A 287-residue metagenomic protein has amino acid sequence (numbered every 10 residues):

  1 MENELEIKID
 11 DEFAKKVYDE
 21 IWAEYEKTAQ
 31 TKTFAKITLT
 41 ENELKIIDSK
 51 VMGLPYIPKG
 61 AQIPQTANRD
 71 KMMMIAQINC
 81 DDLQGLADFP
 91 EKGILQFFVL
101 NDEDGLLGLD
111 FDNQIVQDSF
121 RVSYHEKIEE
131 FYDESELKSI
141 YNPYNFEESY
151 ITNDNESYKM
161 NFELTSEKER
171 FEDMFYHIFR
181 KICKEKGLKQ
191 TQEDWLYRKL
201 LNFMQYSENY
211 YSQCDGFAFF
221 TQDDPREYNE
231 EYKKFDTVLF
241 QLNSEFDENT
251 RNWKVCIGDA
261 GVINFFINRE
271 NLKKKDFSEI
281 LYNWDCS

Functional and structural regions predicted by a protein language model:
M1-S287: Preference for intrinsically disordered or flexible, low-complexity segments and adjacent hinge/connector residues
